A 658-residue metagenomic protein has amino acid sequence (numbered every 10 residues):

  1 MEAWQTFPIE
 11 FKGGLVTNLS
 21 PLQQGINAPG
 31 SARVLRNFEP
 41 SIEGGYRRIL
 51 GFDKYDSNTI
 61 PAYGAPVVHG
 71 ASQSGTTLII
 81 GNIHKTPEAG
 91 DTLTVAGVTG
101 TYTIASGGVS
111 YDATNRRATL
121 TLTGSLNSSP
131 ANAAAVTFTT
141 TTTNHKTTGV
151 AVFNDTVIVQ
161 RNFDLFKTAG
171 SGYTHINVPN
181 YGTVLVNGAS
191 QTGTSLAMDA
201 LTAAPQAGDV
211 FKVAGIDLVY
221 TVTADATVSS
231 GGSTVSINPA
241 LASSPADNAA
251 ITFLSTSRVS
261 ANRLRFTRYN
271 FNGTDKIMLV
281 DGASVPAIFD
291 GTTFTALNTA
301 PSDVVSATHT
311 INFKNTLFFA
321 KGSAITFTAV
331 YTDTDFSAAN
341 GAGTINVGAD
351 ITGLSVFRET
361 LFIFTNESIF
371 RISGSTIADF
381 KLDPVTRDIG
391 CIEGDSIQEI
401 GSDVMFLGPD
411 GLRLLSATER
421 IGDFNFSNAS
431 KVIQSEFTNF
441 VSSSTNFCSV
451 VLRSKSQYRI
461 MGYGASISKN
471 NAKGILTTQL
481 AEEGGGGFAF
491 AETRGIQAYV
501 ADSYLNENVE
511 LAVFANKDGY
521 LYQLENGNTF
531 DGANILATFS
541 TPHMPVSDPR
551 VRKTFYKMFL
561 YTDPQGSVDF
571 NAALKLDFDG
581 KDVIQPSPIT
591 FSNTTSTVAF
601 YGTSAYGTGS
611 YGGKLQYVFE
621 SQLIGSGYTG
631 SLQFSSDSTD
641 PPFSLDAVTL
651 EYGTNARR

Functional and structural regions predicted by a protein language model:
M1-A65, T141-I176, S257-N272, D388-I392 (+3 more regions): Beta-sheet repeat architectures centered on beta-propellers
Y63-T76, G81-A89, T94-T142, N180-Q191 (+3 more regions): Small/polar beta-strand repeat architecture
V67-Q73, I104-A113, T148-A151, G182-Q191 (+9 more regions): Short, exposed beta-strand/loop patches in secreted or surface proteins that constitute
I79-G81, A197, F559-D563: Short edge beta-strand/loop segments characteristic of extracellular beta-sandwich folds
D91, D209, L218, G566-F570 (+1 more regions): Short beta-strand/loop motifs in extracellular/secreted proteins, especially within beta-sandwich accessory domains
T99, A169-S171, I216, D281-A283 (+3 more regions): Acidic/polar residues in short coil/turn loops that connect beta-strands within repeat-based beta-sheet scaffolds
T142-N144, Y173-P179, S257-N262, T293-C448 (+1 more regions): Beta-propeller and closely related beta-pinwheel folds
T267-L297: Hydrophobic or amphipathic alpha-helical targeting/insertion segments
